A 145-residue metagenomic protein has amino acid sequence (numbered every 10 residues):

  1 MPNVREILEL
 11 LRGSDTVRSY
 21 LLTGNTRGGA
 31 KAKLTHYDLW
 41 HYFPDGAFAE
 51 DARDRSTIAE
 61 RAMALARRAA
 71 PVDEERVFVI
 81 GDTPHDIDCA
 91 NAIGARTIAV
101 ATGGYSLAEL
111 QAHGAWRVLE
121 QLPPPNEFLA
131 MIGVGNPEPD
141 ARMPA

Functional and structural regions predicted by a protein language model:
V4-T35, F48-R53: Substrate-recognition element of Asp-dependent hydrolases with the DxDx(T/V) motif
L8-G13, M63, I87-A92: Surface-exposed amphipathic alpha-helices with a cationic face
T16, W40-Y42, A70-E75: Short helix-terminating capping/connector loops at secondary-structure junctions
T35-A66: Histidine/lysine/aspartate-rich catalytic loop segments that bind and position anionic ligands
A47, R117-P123: Short acidic-hydrophobic, aromatic-tinged amphipathic segments that line or gate anion-handling sites
E60-I87: Conserved Lys-Pro-Asp/Glu-containing loop-to-beta segment of HAD-superfamily phosphomonoesterases, centered on
V79-L119: Acidic, Mg2+-coordinating phosphoryl-transfer loop and its flanking beta/alpha structural elements, shared across
N126-P137: Short amphipathic alpha-helix with an adjacent loop that forms part of the alpha/beta core around
